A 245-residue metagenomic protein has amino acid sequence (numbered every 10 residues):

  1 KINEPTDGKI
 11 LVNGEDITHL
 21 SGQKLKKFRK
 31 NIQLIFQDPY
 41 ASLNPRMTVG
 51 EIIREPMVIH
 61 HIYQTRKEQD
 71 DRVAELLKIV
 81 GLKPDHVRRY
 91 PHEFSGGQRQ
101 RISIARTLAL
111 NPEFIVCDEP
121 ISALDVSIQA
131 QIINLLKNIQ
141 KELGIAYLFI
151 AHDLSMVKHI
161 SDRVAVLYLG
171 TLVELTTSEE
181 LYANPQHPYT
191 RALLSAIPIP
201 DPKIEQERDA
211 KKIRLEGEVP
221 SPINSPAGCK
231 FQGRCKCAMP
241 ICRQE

Functional and structural regions predicted by a protein language model:
E4, I17-Q33, I59, E180-P185 (+1 more regions): ABC ATPase NBD coupling module
G8-D16: Conserved ABC transporter NBD signature motif
E15-D16, V58, K67-D85, L194-S195: Conserved ABC ATPase "signature" region
Y90-F94, Q98: Conserved ABC ATPase signature
A109-E113: A short, proline-enriched helix->beta-strand linker immediately N-terminal to the Walker B motif in ABC-type P-loop
V116, P120-L124, I128-E207: P-loop NTP-binding/switch modules centered on Walker-like glycine-rich loops
T177-E245: Short catalytic/signature loops enriched in Gly
